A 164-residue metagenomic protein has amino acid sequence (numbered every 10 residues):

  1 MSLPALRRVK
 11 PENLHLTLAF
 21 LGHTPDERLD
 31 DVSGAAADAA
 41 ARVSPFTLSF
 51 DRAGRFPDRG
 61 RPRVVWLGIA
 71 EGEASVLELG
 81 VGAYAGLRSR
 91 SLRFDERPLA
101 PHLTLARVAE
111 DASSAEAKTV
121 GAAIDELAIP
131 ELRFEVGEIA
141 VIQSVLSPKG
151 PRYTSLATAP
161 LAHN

Functional and structural regions predicted by a protein language model:
M1-N164: Histidine-dependent nucleotide/RNA phosphoesterase domain, centered on the 2H-phosphoesterase fold with its duplicated
